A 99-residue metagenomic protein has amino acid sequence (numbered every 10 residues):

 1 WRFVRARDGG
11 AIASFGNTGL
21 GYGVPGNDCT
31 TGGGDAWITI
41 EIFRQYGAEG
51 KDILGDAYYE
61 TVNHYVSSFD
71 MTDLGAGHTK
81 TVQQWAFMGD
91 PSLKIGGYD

Functional and structural regions predicted by a protein language model:
W1-D99: Active-site-proximal C-terminal subdomain of hydrolase catalytic domains
